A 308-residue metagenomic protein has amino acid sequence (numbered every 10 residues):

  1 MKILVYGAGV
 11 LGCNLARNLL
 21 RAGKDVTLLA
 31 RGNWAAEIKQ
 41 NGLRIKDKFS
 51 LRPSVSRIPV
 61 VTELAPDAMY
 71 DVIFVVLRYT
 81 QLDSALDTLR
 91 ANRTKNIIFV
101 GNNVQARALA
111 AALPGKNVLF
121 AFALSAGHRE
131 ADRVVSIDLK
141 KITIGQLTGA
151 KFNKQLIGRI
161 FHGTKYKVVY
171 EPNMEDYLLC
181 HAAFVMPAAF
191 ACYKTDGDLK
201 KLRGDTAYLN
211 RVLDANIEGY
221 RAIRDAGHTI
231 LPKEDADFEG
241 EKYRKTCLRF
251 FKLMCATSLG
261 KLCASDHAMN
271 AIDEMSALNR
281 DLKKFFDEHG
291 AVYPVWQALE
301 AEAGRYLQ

Functional and structural regions predicted by a protein language model:
M1-L51: NAD(P)+-binding Rossmann beta1-loop-alpha1 motif at the extreme N-terminus of oxidoreductases
I3, D25-V26, I97, V118 (+1 more regions): Hydrophobic anchor at the start of a short beta-strand that flanks the dinucleotide cofactor-binding loop
K24, Y166, H228: Short phosphate-binding/catalytic loops that engage adenosine nucleotides
L43-V60, V185: N-terminal glycine-rich dinucleotide-binding loop that anchors FAD/FMN and/or NAD(P) in oxidoreductases
R52-V135: Rossmann-like NAD(P)(H) cofactor-binding subdomain of soluble oxidoreductases
Q105-A183, P187: Rossmann-fold dinucleotide-binding core
E175-R203, A207-Y220: Active-site-proximal catalytic alpha-helix in oxidoreductases
I217-Y220, R224-Q308: NAD(P)-dependent Rossmann-like dehydrogenase/reductase catalytic/cofactor-binding core
